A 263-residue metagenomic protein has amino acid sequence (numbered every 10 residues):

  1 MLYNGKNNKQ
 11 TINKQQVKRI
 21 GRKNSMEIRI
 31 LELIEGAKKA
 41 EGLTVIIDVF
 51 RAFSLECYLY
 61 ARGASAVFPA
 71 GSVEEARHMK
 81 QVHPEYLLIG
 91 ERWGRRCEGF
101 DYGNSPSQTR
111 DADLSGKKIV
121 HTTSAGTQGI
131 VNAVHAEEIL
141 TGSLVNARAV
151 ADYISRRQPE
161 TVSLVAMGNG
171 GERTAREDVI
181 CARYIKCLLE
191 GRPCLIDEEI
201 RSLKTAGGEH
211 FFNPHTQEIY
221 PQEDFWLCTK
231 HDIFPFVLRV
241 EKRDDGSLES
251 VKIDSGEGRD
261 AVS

Functional and structural regions predicted by a protein language model:
K14-S25: Short, Lys/Arg-enriched N-terminal segments with co-localized hydrophobic residues within the first ~10-30 amino acids
I28-R29, G42-V45, S65-V67, E85-L88 (+5 more regions): Structural motif
R29-K39: A short acidic-Thr-Gly-centered motif at the start of a beta-strand
L33-I34, I47-F50, A70-V73, G90-W93 (+7 more regions): Fold-independent oxyanion-binding glycine-rich loops and adjacent beta-strand/coil segments at enzyme active sites
E35-A37, T44-Y58: Short acidic, Gly/Ser-rich segments with clustered Asp/Glu that frequently serve as metal-coordination loops in enzyme
S65-W93: A short aromatic-anchored loop/beta-hairpin motif
H83, D101-E138, R157, R176-S263: Long, charged alpha-helical interface segments
